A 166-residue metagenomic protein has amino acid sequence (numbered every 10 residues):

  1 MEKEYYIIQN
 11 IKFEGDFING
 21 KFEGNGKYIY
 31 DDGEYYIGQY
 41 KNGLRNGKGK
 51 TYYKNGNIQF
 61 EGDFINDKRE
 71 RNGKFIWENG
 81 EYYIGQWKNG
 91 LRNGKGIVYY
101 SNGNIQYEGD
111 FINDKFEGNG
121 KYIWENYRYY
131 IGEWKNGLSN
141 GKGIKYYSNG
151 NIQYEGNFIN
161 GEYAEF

Functional and structural regions predicted by a protein language model:
M1, I7-I8: Intrinsic disorder/low-complexity segments
K12-E23, Y35-N46, Q59-R71, Y82-N93 (+3 more regions): Conserved anchor residues at repeat-unit boundaries in beta-strand-based tandem repeats, strongest for the MORN repeat
K54, R92, S101, S148-N151: Ser/Thr/Pro-rich low-complexity tandem-repeat tracts
